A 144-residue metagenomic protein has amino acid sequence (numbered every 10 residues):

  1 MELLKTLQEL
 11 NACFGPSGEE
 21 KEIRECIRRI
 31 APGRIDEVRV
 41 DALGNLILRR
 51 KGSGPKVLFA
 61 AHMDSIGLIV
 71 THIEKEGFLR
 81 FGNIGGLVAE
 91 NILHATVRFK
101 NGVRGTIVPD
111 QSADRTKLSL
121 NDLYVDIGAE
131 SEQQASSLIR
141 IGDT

Functional and structural regions predicted by a protein language model:
M1-T144: N-terminal hydrophobic/helix-forming segments and targeting peptides
